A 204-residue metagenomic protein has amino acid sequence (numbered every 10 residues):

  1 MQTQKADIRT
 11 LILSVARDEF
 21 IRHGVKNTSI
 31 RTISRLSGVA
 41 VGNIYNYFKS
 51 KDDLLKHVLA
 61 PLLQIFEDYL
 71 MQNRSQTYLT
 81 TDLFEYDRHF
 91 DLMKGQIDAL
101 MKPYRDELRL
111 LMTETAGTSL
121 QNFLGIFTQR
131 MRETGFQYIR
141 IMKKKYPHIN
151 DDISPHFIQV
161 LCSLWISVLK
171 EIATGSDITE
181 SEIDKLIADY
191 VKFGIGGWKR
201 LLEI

Functional and structural regions predicted by a protein language model:
M1-Q4, L202: N-terminal intrinsically disordered/low-complexity leader segments
L11-D18, R22, T32, L36 (+6 more regions): Alpha-helical structural segments
G38-F48: Short hydrophobic/aromatic patch on the recognition helix
F84-R109, Q159, S163, D184 (+2 more regions): Amphipathic alpha-helical segments that line or abut small-molecule/effector binding pockets and mediate allosteric
Q96-P103, T118-K144, H156-S163: Amphipathic alpha-helical packing segments from all-alpha helical-bundle domains
I139-F193, L202-E203: Hydrophobic/aromatic-rich alpha-helical bundle segments in the mid-to-C-terminal region
